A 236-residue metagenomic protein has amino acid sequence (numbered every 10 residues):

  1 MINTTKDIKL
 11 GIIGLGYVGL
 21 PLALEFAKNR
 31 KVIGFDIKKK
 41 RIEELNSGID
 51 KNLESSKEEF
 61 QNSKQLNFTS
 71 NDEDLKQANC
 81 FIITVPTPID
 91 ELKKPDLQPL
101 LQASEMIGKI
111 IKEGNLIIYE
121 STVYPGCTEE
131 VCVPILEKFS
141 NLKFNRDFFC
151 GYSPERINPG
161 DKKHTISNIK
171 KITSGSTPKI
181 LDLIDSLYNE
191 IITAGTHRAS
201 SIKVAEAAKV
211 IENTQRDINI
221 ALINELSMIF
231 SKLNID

Functional and structural regions predicted by a protein language model:
M1-D236: Structural/interface elements that position substrates and couple domains in central-metabolism enzymes
